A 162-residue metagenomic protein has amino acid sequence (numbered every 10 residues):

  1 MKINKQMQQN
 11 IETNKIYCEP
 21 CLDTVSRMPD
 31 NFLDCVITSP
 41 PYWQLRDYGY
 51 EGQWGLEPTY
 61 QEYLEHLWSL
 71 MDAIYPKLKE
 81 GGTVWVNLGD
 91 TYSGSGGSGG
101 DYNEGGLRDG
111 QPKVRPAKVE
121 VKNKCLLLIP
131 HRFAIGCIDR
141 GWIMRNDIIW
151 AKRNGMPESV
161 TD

Functional and structural regions predicted by a protein language model:
K2-D162: Core catalytic lobe of class I
